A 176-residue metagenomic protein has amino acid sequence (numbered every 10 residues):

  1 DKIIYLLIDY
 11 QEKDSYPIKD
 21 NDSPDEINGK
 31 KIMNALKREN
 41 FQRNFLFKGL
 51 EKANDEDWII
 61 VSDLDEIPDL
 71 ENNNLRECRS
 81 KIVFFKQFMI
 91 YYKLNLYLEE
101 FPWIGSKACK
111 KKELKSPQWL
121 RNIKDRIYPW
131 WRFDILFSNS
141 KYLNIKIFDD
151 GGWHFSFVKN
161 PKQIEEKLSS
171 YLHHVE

Functional and structural regions predicted by a protein language model:
K2-E12, P17: S-adenosyl-L-methionine
I18-L50, E66-E176: Catalytic-site signature of metal-activated, phosphate-bearing donor transferases, centered on the GT-A/GT-A-like
D55-E56: Local beta-strand N-terminus motif with an aromatic residue
I59: Short aromatic/hydrophobic "clamp" motif used to bind/position activated sugar donors
S62: Catalytic metal- and UDP-sugar-binding loop of GT-A-like glycosyltransferases, i.e., residues flanking the conserved
